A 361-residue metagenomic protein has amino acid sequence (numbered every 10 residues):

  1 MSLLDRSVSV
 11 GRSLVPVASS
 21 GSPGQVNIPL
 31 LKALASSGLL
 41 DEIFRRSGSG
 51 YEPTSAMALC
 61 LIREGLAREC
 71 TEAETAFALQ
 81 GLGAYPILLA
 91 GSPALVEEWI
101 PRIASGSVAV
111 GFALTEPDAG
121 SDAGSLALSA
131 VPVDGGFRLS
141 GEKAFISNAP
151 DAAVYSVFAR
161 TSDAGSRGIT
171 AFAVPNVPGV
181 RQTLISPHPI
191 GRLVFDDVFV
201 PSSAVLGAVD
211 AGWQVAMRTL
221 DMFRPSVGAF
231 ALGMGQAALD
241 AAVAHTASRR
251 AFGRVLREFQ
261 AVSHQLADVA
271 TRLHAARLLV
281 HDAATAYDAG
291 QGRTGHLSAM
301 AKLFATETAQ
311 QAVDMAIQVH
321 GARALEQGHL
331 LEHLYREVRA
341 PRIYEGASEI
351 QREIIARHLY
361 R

Functional and structural regions predicted by a protein language model:
M1-E69, P93-L95, R102, G106 (+2 more regions): Alpha-helical interface subdomain recognition
E52-L61, D122-L126, V194, F199-V200: Structural signature of FAD isoalloxazine-binding scaffolds in flavoprotein oxidoreductases
T71-A94, G120: N-terminal glycine-rich flavin-associated loop
G106-L114: A short, Trp-centered hydrophobic/proline-enriched beta-strand micro-motif
L128-A130: A structural signal for short hydrophobic beta-strand segments in well-ordered beta-sheet cores
S140-Q182: A short core secondary-structure module
P175-P201: Flexible, small-/acidic-enriched active-site or ligand-binding loops
L193-T219: A short, charged helix-loop
